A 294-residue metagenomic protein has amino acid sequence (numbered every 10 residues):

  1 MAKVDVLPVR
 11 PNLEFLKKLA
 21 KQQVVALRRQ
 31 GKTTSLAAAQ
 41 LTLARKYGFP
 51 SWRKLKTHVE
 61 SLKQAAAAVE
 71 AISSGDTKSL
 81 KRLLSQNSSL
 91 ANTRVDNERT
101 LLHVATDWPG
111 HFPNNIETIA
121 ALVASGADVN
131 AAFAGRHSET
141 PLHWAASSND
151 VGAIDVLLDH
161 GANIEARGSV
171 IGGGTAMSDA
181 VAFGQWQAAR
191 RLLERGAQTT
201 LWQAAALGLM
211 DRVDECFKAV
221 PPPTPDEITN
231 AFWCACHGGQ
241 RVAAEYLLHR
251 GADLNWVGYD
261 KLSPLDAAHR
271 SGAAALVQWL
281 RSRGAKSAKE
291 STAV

Functional and structural regions predicted by a protein language model:
M1-R82: Intrinsically disordered, low-complexity eukaryotic regions enriched in glycine, serine and charged residues
T42-R45, F49-L62, I171-G174, S178-E194: Long, contiguous interaction/recruitment modules in multidomain scaffold/adaptor proteins
E60-E70, A182, W186-L207, D211-E227 (+3 more regions): Ankyrin-repeat-protein effector appendages
K63-E70, N92-P109, A132-W144, R167-D179 (+4 more regions): Ankyrin-repeat boundary/"N-cap" motif
S79, N114-T118, G152-A153, Q187-A188 (+3 more regions): Conserved ankyrin/ankyrin-like repeat signature
L84-S89, I119-D128, D155-N163, R191-A197 (+3 more regions): Ankyrin repeat domain, specifically the short helix-to-loop turn at the C-terminus of the second helix of each repeat
E165, H237-A267: Ankyrin-repeat and related helical/solenoid repeat scaffolds used for protein-protein interactions
